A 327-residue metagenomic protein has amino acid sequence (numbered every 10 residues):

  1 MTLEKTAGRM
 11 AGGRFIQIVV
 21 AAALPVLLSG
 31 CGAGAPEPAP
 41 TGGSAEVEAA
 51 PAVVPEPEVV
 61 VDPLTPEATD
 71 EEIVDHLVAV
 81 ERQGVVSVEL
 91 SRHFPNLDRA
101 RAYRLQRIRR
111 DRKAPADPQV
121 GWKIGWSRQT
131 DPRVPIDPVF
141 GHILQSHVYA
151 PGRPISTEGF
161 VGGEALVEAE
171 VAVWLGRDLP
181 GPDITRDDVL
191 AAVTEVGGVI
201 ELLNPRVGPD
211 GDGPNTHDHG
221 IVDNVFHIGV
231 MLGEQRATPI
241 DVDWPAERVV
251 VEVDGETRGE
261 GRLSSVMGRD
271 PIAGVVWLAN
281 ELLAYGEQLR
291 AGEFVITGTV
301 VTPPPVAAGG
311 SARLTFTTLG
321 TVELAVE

Functional and structural regions predicted by a protein language model:
T2-V20: Bacterial N-terminal signal peptides that target proteins for export
L28-G30: C-terminal motif of bacterial Sec signal peptides marking the signal peptidase cleavage site
G32-G34: Bacterial signal peptide processing site
E37-T65, T69: Post-signal peptide N-terminal segment of mature Sec-exported envelope proteins
V59-R269, S311, L319-E327: Catalytic-core "active-site belt" of small-molecule-metabolizing enzymes, emphasizing His/Asp/Glu-rich regions
T297-G298, T302-V306: Structured functional modules or segments
